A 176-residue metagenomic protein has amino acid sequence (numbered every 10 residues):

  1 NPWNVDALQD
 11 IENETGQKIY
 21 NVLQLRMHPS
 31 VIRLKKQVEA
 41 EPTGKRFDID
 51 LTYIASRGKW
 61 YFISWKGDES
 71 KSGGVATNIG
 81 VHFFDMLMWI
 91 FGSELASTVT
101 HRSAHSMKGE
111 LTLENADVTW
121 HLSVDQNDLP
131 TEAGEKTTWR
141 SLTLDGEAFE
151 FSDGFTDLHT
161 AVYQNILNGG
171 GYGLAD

Functional and structural regions predicted by a protein language model:
N1-L23: Beta-strand-loop-alpha-helix segment that lines the small-molecule cofactor/substrate pocket of alpha/beta enzymes
N4, H82-M86, L158-V162: Hydrophobic alpha-helical segments typical of transmembrane helices and their membrane-interface/capping positions
E14, Q164-D176: C-terminal helix-rich "cap/oligomerization" subdomain common to oxidoreductases
Q17, L25-S93: Predominantly a Rossmann-like dinucleotide-binding segment in NAD(P)-dependent oxidoreductases
L95-V99: A short linear hydrophobic-aromatic micro-motif
T100-A104: A short beta-turn/loop motif at secondary-structure boundaries
S106-H159: C-terminal substrate-binding/catalytic lobe of Rossmann-fold NAD(P)-dependent oxidoreductases
